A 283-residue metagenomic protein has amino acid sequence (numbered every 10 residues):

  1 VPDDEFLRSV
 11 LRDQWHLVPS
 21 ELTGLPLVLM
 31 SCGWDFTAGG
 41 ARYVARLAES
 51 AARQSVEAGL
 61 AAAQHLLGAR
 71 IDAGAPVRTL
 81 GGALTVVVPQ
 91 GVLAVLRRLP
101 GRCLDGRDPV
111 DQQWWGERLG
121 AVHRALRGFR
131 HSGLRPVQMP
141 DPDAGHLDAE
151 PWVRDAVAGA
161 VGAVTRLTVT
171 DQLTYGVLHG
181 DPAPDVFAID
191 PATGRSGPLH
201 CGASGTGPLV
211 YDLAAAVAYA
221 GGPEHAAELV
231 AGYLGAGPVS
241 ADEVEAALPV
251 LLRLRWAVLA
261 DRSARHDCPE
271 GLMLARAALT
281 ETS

Functional and structural regions predicted by a protein language model:
V1-L22: Juxta-kinase regulatory segment immediately upstream of eukaryotic protein kinase catalytic domains
W15-T37: ATP-binding glycine-rich phosphate-binding loop
L29-G40, V44-A45, P76, T165-Y211: Active-site acidic catalytic loop and adjacent metal/ATP-binding pocket of ATP-dependent phosphoryl transfer enzymes
R46-G91, G106-A121: A conserved alpha-helical element in kinase catalytic cores
P89-R102: Conserved short submotifs of the Hanks-type protein kinase catalytic core that shape the nucleotide-binding pocket
D105-A156, L173-Y175, T206: A cross-family kinase active-site recognition segment
V137-H146, V258-S283: ATP/Mg2+ or Mg2+-diphosphate-binding catalytic cores that bind nucleotide phosphates or diphosphates via glycine-rich
V210-P238, R253-P269: Active-site activation/catalytic loop segments of kinase-like enzymes and analogous catalytic loops in related
